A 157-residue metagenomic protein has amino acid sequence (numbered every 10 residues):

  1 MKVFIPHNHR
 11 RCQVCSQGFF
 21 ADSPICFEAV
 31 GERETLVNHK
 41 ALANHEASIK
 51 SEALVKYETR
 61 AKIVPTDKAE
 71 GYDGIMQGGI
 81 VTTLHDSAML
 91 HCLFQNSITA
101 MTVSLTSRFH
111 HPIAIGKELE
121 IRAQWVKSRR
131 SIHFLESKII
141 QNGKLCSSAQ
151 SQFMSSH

Functional and structural regions predicted by a protein language model:
M1-K62, T66-D67: Non-catalytic linker/capping segments at the edges of enzyme domains
M1-N8, Q17, I113-I115, V126-H157: HotDog/MaoC-like acyl-thioester-processing domains
N38, I75-A100: Active-site helix/loop of acyl-thioester processing domains in fatty-acid/polyketide metabolism, spanning hotdog-fold
L54-R60, S104, E118-E120, F134 (+1 more regions): Intrinsic-disorder/low-complexity, polar/charged segments enriched in Ser/Thr/Lys/Arg/Asp/Glu/Gln
R60-L84: A conserved, well-ordered hydrophobic junction motif at loop->secondary-structure transitions
K62-V64, T106-R108, R122-Q124, K138 (+1 more regions): Residue-level recognition of well-ordered beta-strand positions that form the cores of beta-sheet-rich folds across
A88-E120, W125: Hydrophobic beta-strand-centered segment that forms part of the acyl-chain substrate-binding groove
